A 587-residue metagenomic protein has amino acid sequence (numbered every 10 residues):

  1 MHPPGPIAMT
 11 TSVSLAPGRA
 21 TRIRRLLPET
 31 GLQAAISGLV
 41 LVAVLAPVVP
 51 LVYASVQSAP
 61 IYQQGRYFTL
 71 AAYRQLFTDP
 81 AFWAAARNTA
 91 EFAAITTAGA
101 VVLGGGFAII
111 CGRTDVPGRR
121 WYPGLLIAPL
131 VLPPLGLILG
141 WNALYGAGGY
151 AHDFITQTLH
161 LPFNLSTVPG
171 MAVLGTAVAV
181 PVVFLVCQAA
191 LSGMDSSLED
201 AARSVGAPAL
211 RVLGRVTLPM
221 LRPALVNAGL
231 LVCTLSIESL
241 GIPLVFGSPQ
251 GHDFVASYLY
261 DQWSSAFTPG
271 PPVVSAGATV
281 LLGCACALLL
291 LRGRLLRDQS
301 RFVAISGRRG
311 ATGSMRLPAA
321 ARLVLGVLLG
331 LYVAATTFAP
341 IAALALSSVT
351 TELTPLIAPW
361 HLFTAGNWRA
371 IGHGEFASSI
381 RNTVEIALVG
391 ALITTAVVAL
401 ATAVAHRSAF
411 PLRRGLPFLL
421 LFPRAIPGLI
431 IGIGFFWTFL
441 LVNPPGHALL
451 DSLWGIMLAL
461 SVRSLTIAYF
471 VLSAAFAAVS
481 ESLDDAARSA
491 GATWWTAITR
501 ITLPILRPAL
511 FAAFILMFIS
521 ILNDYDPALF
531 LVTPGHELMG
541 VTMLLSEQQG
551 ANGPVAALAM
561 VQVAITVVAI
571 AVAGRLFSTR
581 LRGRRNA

Functional and structural regions predicted by a protein language model:
M1-G38, P117-R119, L210, R292-L331 (+2 more regions): Transmembrane alpha-helical segments of polytopic membrane transport and secretion proteins
H2, I7-R24, A84-I110, S192-A207 (+4 more regions): Alpha-helical transmembrane segments and their immediate interhelical/interface regions in integral membrane proteins
P28-I61, R74-S192, M220-G241, V245-G247 (+7 more regions): Membrane-water interface segments at the C-terminal ends of transmembrane alpha-helices in multi-pass inner-membrane
G65, P208, S300-R316, E352-N367: Juxtamembrane inter-helical linkers in multi-pass membrane proteins
F68-F77, L213, F363-G372: A short amphipathic helical element positioned immediately N-terminal to and/or at the very start of a transmembrane
T114, L191-D195, D200-L221, S408 (+2 more regions): Short helix-to-coil transition segments within interhelical loops that connect adjacent transmembrane helices
R119-R120, A202, P271-P272, R413-R414 (+3 more regions): Loop-to-transmembrane helix entry/capping segments in MFS-fold secondary transporters and related SLC/MFSD carriers
A143, G241-T268, L356-H361, Y525-N552 (+1 more regions): Glycine-rich helix-loop "coupling/hinge" segments at transmembrane-helix boundaries in multipass transporters
